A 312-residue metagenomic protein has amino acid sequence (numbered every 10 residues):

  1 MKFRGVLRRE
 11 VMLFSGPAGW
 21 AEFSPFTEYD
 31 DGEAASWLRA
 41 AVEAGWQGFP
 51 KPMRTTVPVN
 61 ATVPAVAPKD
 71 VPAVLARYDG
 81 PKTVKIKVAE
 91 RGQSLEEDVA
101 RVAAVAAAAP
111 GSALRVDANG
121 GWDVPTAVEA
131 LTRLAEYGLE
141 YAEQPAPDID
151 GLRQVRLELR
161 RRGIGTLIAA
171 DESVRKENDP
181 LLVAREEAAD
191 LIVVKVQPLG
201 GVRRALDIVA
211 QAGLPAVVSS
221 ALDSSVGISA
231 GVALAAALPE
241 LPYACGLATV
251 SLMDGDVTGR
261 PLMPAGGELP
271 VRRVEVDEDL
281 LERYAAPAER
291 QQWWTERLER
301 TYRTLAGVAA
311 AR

Functional and structural regions predicted by a protein language model:
M1-R9, W20-P25, W46-G48, P52 (+1 more regions): Flexible C-terminal active-site loop/helix
V11-L13, A18-W20, T56-N60, P81-K85 (+7 more regions): Structural preference for beta-strand elements that scaffold enzyme active sites
A18, F23-T27, V63-A65: Short glycine-rich, polar/acidic loop-and-turn segments at beta strand-coil junctions
F26-R54: Active-site- and interface-proximal helix/loop "cap" or "latch" segments in soluble metabolic and energy-transducing
T27-L38, R77, P81-K87, R91 (+4 more regions): N-terminal-biased segments
E28-S36, A65-P68, L95-V99, V124 (+5 more regions): Electropositive phosphate-/nucleotide-binding environments in soluble metabolic enzymes
D31, K51-L114, G121-T126: Active-site beta->alpha loop and helix N-cap motifs at the rims of alpha/beta catalytic domains
R91-A233, D254-V257, L262: Catalytic core of soluble alpha/beta enzymes
